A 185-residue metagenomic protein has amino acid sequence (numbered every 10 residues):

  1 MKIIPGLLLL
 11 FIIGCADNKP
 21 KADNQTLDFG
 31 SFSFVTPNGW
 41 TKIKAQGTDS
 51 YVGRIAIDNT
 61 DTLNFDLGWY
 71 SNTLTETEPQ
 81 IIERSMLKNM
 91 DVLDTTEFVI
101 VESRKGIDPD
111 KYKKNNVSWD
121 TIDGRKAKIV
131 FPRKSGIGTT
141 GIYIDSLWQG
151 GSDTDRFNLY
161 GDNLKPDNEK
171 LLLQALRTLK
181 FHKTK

Functional and structural regions predicted by a protein language model:
M1-L8: Sec-dependent signal peptide recognition, specifically the positively charged N-region followed immediately by
I4, K44-Q46, H182: Residue-level detector of intrinsically disordered/flexible regions characterized by low predicted structural confidence
I12-G14: C-terminal motif of bacterial Sec signal peptides marking the signal peptidase cleavage site
A16-N18: Bacterial signal peptide processing site
P20-V52, A56: N-terminal "mature-domain start" segment
N24, W40-T41, K111-N115, A127 (+1 more regions): Short glycine-aromatic motifs
F34, W40-T41, S152-K185: Surface-exposed amphipathic alpha-helical segments
G47-F157, N163-L164: Conserved polar/disulfide-associated segments of primarily extracytoplasmic proteins
